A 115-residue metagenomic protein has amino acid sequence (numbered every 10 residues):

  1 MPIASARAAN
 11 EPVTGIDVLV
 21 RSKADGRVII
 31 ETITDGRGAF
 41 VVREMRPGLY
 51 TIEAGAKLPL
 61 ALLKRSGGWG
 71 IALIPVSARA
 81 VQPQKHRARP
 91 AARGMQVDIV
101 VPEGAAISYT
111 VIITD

Functional and structural regions predicted by a protein language model:
P2-A9: Sec/Tat signal peptide C-region and signal peptidase I cleavage site
A9-V28, A92-D115: Short, ordered, surface-exposed loop/turn motifs in non-cytosolic proteins
D25-A39: Short, acidic Ser/Thr/Gly-rich low-complexity loop/linker segments typical of extracellular and cell-surface proteins
G26, E44, A56, K64-R65: Soluble mature domains adjacent to a membrane tether on cell-surface and organelle-surface proteins
V42-L49: Short Pro-Gly-centered beta-turn/loop motif in secreted/extracellular proteins
K57-Q84: Structured interaction patches on ligand/partner-binding surfaces of diverse proteins
